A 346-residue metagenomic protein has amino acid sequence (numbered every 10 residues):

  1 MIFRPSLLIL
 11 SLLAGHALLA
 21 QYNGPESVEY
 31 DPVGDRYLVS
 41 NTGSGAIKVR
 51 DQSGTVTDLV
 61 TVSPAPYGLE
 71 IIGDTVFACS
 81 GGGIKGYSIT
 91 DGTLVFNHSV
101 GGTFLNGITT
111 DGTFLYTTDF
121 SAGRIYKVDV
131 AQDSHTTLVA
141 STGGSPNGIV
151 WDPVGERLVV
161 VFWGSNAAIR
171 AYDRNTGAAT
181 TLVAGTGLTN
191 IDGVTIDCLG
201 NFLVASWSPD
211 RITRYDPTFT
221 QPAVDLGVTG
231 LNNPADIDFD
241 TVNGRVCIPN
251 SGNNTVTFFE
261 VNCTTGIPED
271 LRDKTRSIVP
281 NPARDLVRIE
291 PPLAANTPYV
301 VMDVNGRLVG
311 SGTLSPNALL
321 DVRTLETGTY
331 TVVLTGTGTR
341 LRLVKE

Functional and structural regions predicted by a protein language model:
M1-G24: Bacterial Sec-dependent N-terminal signal peptides
Q21, G54-T61, T93-S99, S134-A140 (+2 more regions): A short beta-strand motif characteristic of beta-propeller blades
Y22-G34, T42, V62-D74, A78-G81 (+7 more regions): Beta-rich, blade/repeat-based domains predominating in secreted/periplasmic proteins but also intracellular
G45-K48, I84-K85, G123-I125, N166-I169 (+2 more regions): Structural signal for beta-propeller blades
R50-T55, S88-T93, D129-D133, D173-G177 (+2 more regions): Short loop/turn segments that connect beta-strands within beta-propeller blades
V261-V279, D285, R307: Residue-level detector of functionally pivotal "anchor" positions at catalytic/ligand-binding pockets or at interdomain
V301-V309, Y330: Short, glycine-anchored, charge-dense loop/turn motifs used at functional sites
S311, T327-E346: C-terminal tail/sorting-segment detector
